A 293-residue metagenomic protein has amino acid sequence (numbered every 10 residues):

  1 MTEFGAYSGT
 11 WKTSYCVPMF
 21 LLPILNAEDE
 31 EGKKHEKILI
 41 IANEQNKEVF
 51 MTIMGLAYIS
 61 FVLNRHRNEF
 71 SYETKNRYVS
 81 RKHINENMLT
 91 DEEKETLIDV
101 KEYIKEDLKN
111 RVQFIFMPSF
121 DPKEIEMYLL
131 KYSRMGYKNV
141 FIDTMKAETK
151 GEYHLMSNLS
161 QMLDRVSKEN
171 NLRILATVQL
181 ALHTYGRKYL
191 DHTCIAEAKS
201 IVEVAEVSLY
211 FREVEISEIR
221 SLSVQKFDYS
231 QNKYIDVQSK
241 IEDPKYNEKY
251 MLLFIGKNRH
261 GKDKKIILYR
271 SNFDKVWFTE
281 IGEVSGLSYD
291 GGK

Functional and structural regions predicted by a protein language model:
M1-I142, A147-T177, H183-Y185: Glycine-rich nucleotide-phosphate-binding loops and adjacent flexible coil segments
E31-K34, S60, N64-Y78, H83 (+5 more regions): C-terminal regions of RecA-like/P-loop NTPase motor modules
